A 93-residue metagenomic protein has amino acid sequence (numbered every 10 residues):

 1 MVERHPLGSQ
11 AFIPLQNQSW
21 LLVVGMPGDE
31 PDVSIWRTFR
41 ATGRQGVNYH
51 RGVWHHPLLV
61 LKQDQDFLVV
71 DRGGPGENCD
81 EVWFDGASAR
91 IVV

Functional and structural regions predicted by a protein language model:
M1-T38, K62, D71, P75-D85 (+1 more regions): Non-catalytic, conserved peripheral segments adjacent to functional cores
Q10, V47, Q65: Residue-level detector of short, conserved catalytic/binding motifs and their immediate flanks
A41-W54: Conserved metal-binding segment of the jelly-roll/cupin
R51-H56, N78-V82: Short C-terminal domain-edge/linker segments immediately following a structured domain
G52-L68: Ligand-binding loop in jelly-roll beta-barrel domains
